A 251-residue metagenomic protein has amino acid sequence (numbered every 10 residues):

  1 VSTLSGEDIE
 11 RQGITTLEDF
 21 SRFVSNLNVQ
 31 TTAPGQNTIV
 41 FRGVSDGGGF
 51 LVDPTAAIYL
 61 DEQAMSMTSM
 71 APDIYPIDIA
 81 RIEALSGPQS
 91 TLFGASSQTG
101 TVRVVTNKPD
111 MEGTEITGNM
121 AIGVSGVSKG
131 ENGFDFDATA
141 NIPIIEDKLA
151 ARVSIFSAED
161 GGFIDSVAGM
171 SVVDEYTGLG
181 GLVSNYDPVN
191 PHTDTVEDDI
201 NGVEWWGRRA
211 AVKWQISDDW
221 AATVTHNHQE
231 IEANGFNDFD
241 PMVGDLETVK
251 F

Functional and structural regions predicted by a protein language model:
V1-Q12, F20, N37-I39, A56 (+1 more regions): N-terminal periplasmic "start-of-domain" segments of outer-membrane beta-barrel proteins
I9, F20-S21, I82-G87, V102-V105 (+1 more regions): Non-catalytic regulatory/gating segments with a bias toward low-complexity or hydrophobic composition
L17, T38-V40, Y59, A84 (+2 more regions): N-terminal periplasmic accessory domains that precede and gate Gram-negative outer-membrane beta-barrel machines
E18-Q63: Extracytoplasmic beta-strand/coil segments of soluble accessory domains associated with Gram-negative outer-membrane
N37, P54-A56, E112-G118, D147-A151 (+2 more regions): Outer-envelope beta-barrel architecture signal
A56, D61-P88, A138, G180-L182: Short acidic/polar hinge/loop motifs at secondary-structure boundaries that mediate gating or recognition
L85, N119-G123, V189-V196, V249-F251: Extracytoplasmic loops and strand-loop junctions of Gram-negative outer membrane beta-barrel proteins
S128-N234: Transmembrane beta-barrel wall of Gram-negative outer-membrane proteins
